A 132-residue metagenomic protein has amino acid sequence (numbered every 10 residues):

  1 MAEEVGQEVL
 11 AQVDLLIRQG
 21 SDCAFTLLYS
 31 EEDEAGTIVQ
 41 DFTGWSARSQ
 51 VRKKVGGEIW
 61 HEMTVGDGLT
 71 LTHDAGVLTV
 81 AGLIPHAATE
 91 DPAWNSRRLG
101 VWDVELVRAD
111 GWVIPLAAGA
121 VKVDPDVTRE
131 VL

Functional and structural regions predicted by a protein language model:
M1-L132: Contiguous segments within soluble domain cores/interaction surfaces
